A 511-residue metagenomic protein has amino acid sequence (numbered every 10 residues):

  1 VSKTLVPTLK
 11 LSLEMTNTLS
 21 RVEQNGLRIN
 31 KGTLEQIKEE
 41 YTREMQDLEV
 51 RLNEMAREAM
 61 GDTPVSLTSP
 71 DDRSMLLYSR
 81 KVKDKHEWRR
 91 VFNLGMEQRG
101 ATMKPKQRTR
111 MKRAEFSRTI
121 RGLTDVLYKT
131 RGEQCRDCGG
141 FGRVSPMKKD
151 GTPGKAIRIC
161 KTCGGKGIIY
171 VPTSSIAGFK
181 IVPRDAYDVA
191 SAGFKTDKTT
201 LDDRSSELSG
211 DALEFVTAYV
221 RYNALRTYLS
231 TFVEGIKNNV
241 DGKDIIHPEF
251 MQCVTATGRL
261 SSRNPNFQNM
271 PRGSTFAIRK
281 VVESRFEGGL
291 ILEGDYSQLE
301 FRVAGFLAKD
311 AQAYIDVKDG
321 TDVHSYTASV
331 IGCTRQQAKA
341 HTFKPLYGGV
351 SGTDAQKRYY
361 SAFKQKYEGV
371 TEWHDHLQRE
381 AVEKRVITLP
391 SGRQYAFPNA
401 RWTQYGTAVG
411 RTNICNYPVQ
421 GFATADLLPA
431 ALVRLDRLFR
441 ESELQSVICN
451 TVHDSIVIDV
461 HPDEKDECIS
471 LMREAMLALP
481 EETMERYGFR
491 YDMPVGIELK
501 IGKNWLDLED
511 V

Functional and structural regions predicted by a protein language model:
V1-G273, G288-L290, K357, S361 (+2 more regions): Conserved "right-hand" nucleotidyltransferase catalytic core of DNA-directed polymerases
S2-T4, E23, L27-E35, E214 (+6 more regions): Glycine- and acidic
M15-S20, Q24, T130-C160, K166-I169 (+8 more regions): Conserved catalytic core of nucleic-acid polymerases
N25, L34-D71, F363-E372, D463-V511: Polymerase palm active-site segment centered on the conserved acidic dipeptide of motif C
Y78, V303-F306, D507-V511: Short conserved micro-motifs at the rims of enzyme active sites and ligand-binding pockets
K81-K85, A311, L346-V350: Short alpha-helix boundary/capping elements
P248-C333: Function-dense linear segments that define catalytic or interfacial modules in macromolecule-processing proteins
Y296, D454-I456, I497-L499: A structural signal for short, well-ordered beta-strand segments
